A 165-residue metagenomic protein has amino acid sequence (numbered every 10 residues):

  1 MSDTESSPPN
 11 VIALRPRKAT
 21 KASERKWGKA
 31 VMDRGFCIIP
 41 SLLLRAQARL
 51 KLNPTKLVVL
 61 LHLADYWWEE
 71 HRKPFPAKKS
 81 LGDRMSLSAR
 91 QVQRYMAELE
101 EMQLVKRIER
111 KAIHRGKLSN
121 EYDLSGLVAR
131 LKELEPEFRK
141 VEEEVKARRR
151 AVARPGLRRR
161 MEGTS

Functional and structural regions predicted by a protein language model:
M1-D83: Short recognition helix of helix-turn-helix/winged-helix DNA-binding domains
L14, P136, P155-L157: Short hydrophobic short-linear motifs embedded in intrinsically disordered terminal tails or helical linkers
V58, E121-D123, E162: Generic structural signal for residues positioned in beta-strands
R90: Key DNA-contact positions within bacterial/archaeal DNA-binding proteins
Q93-R149: Winged-helix/helix-turn-helix nucleic-acid-interaction surface
E144-S165: Exposed, interaction-prone assembly regions rather than primary DNA-binding/catalytic cores
